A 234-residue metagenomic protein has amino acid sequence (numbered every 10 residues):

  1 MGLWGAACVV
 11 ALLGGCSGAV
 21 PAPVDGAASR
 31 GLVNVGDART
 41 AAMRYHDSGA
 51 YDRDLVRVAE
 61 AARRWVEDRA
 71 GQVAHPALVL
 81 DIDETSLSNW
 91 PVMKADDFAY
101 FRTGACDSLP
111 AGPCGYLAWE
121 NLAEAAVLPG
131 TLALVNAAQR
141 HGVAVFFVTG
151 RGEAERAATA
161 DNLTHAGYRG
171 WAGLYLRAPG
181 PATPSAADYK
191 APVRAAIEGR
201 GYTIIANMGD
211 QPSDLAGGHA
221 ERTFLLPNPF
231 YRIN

Functional and structural regions predicted by a protein language model:
M1-A6: Bacterial N-terminal signal peptides that target proteins for export
C8, L12-L80: Non-catalytic pre-domain segments flanking phosphatase-related domains
A22-G26, H141-V143, G152-N234: C-terminal cap/substrate-recognition subdomain and adjoining C-terminal extension of metal-dependent phosphatase-like
Y51-V58, A62, V127-L134, E155 (+2 more regions): Stable alpha-helical elements in mature extracytoplasmic
A70-H75, S86-A125, R140: Active-site neighborhood of HAD-like aspartate-dependent phosphohydrolases
L80-I82, M208-G209: Active-site flanking residues adjacent to catalytic metal/cofactor-binding acidic residues
T85, V148-G150: Ser/Thr-glycine-rich phosphate-binding loops at phosphate-binding pockets of nucleotides, nucleotide cofactors
A118-F146, E153-A154: Short, acidic loop-to-helix structural element flanking the phosphoryl-transfer center in phosphate-processing enzymes
